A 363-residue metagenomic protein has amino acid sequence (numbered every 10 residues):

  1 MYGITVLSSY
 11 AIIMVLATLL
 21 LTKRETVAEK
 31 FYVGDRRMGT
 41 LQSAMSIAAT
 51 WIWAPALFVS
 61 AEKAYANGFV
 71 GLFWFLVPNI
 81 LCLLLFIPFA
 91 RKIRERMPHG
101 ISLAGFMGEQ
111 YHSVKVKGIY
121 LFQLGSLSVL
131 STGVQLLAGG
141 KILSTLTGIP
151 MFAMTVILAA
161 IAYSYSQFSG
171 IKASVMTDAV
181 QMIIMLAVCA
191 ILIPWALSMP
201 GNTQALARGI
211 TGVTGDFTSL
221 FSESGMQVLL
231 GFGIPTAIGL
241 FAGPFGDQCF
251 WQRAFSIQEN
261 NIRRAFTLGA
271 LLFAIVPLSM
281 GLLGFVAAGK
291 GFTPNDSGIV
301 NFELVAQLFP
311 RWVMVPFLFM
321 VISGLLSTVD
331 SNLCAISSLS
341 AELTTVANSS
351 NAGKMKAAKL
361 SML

Functional and structural regions predicted by a protein language model:
M1-L57, S166-S169, V188, N260-A265: Membrane-interface "cap" regions at the ends of multi-pass membrane proteins
A11-M14, T50-W51, N79-L83, L124-G125 (+4 more regions): Residue-level recognition of pore/gate-forming positions within transmembrane alpha-helices of multi-pass
M14, F73-S166, P235-A242, I322-S331 (+1 more regions): Helix-loop-helix module between adjacent transmembrane segments
L16-R24, A90, S128, T132-L136 (+8 more regions): Hydrophobic alpha-helical segments and their helix-loop junctions in multi-pass secondary transporters
Y32-H99, I238, F250-F292, E303-G324: Membrane-interface helix-loop-helix modules in multi-pass membrane proteins
M38-T40, Y111-G118, T147-V156, E223-L229 (+2 more regions): Membrane-interfacial loop-to-helix junctions in multi-pass transporters
S113-G118, S338-L363: Loop-to-transmembrane helix boundary motifs in multi-pass membrane proteins
F122-G133, I184-W195, L230-P244, E259-K290 (+2 more regions): Selective recognition of specific alpha-helical transmembrane segments in multi-pass small-molecule
